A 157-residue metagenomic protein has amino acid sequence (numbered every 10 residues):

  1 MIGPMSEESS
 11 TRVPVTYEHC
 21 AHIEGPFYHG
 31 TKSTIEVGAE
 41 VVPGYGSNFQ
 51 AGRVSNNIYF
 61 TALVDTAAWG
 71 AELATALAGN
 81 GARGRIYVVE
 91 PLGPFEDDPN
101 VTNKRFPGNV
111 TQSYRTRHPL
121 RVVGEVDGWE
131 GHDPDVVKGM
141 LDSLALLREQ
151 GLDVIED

Functional and structural regions predicted by a protein language model:
I2-G25, K32, N48-I58, V64-D157: Conserved NAD+-utilizing ADP-ribose enzyme module
G30-V37: Short polar catalytic/cofactor-binding loops
V37-F49: Short, polar loop/linker segments at the starts of domains and inter-domain junctions
